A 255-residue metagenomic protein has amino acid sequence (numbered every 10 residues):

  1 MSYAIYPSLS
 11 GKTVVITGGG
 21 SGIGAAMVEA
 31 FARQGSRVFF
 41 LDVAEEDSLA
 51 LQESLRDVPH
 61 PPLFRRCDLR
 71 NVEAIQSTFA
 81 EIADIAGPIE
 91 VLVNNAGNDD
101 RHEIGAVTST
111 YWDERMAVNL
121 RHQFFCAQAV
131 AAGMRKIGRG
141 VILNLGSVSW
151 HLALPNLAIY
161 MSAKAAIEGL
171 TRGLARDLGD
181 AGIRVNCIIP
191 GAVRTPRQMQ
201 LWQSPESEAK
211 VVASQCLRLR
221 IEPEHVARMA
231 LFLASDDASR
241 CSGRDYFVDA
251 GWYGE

Functional and structural regions predicted by a protein language model:
S2-Y6, L152, L231, S242-E255: Short C-terminal tail/terminal secondary-structure segment of NAD(P)H-dependent dehydrogenase/reductase domains
V93, G179, R184, C241-G243: Short, small/polar-rich loop/turn modules that mediate ligand/substrate recognition or access, typified
E103-I104, T108-M116, V211: Substrate-binding pocket helix/loop in short-chain dehydrogenase/reductase
G105, L152-A158, D180-A181, R218 (+1 more regions): Active-site loop immediately N-terminal to the catalytic Tyr-X3-Lys motif of short-chain dehydrogenase/reductase
A127, A163, T171: Active-site helix of classical SDR
A132, R176-D180, S239: Alpha-helical segment proximal to the catalytic Tyr-Lys
S147: Residue(s) in the substrate-gating loop at a strand-loop-helix junction that position the organic substrate next
